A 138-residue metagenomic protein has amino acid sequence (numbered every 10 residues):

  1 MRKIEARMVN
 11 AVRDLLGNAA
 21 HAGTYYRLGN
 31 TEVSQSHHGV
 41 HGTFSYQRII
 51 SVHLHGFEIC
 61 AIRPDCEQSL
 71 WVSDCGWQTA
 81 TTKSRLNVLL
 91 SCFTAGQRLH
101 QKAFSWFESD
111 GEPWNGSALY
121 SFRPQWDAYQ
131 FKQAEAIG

Functional and structural regions predicted by a protein language model:
M1-G138: Terminal leader/tail segments of proteins
